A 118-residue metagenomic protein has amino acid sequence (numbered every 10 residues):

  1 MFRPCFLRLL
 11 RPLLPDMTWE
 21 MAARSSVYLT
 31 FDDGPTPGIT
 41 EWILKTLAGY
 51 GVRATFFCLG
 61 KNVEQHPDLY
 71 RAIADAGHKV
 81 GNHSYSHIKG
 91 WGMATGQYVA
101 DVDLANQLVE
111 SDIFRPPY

Functional and structural regions predicted by a protein language model:
F2-W91, Q97, L104, E110-S111: Active-site beta->alpha N-cap acidic-glycine motif
D112-Y118: Catalytic beta/alpha-barrel core
